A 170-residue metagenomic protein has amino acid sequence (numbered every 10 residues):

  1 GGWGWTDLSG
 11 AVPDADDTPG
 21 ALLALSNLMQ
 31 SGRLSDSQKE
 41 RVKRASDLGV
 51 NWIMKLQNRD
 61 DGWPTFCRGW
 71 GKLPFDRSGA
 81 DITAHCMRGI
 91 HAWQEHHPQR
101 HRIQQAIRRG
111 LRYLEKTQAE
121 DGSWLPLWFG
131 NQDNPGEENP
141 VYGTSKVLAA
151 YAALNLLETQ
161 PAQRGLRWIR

Functional and structural regions predicted by a protein language model:
G1-R112, K116-R170: An alpha-helical repeat/solenoid feature that recognizes helix-turn-helix modules
